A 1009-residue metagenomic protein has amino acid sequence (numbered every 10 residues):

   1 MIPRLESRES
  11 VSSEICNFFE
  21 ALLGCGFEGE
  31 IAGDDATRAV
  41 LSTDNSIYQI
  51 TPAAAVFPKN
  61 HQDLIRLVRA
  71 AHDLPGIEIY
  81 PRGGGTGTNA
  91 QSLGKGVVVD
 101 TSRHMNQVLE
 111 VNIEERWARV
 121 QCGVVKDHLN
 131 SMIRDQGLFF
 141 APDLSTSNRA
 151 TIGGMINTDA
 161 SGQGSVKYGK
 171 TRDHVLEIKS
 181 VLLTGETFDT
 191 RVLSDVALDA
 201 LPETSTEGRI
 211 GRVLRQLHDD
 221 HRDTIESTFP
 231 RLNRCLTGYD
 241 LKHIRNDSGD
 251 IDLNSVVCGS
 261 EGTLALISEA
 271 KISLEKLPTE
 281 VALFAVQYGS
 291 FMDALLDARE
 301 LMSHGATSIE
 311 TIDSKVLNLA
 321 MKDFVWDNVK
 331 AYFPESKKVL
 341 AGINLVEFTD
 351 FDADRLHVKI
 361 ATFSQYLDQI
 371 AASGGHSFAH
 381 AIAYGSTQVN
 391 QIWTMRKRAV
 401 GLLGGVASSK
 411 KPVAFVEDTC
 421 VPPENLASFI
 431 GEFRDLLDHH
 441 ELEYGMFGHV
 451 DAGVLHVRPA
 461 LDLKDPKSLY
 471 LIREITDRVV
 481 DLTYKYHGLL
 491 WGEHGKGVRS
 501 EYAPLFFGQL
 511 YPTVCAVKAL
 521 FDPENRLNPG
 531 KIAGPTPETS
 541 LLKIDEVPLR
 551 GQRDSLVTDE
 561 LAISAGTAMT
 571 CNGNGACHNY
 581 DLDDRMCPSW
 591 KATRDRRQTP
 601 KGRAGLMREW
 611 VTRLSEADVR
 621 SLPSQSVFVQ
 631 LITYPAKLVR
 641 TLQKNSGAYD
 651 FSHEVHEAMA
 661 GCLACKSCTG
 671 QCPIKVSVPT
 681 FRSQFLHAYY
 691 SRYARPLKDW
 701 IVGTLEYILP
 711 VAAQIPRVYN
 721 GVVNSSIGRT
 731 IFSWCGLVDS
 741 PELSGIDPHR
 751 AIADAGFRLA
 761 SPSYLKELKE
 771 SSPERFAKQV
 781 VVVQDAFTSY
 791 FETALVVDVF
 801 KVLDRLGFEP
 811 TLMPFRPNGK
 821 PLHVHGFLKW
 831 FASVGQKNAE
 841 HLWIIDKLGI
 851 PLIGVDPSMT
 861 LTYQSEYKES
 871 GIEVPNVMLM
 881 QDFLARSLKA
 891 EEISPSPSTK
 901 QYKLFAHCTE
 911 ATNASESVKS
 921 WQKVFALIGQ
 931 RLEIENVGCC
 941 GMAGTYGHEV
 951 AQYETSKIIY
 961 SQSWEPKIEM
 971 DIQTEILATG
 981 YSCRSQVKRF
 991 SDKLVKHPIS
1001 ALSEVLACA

Functional and structural regions predicted by a protein language model:
M1-H72, T86-R116, S145, Y168 (+5 more regions): N-terminal flexible segment immediately upstream of the FAD-binding catalytic core in FAD-dependent oxidoreductases
I2-S7, L67, P202-R245, Q509 (+6 more regions): Flexible inter-domain linker/hinge segments
L22-L23, S46-I79, V97, T101-T146 (+5 more regions): N-terminal glycine-rich flavin-associated loop
T37, G87-N89, T146-G153, T237-D240 (+17 more regions): A glycine-rich phosphate-binding loop feature that marks nucleotide/adenosyl-phosphate handling sites
M155-N157, S165-Y168, V175-M395, G431 (+1 more regions): C-terminal substrate-binding/cap subdomain adjacent to the FAD-binding core in PCMH-type and related FAD-linked
A270-I272, H304-K410, G448-V450, A592-T593 (+5 more regions): Terminal amphipathic helices with adjacent charged low-complexity linkers/tails
D522, P529, V678-A1009: Iron-sulfur cluster-binding electron-transfer modules in prokaryotic oxidoreductases
T539-A712, A832-E840, L884, V924-R931 (+3 more regions): Ferredoxin-type iron-sulfur electron-transfer modules in oxidoreductases and energy-metabolism complexes
